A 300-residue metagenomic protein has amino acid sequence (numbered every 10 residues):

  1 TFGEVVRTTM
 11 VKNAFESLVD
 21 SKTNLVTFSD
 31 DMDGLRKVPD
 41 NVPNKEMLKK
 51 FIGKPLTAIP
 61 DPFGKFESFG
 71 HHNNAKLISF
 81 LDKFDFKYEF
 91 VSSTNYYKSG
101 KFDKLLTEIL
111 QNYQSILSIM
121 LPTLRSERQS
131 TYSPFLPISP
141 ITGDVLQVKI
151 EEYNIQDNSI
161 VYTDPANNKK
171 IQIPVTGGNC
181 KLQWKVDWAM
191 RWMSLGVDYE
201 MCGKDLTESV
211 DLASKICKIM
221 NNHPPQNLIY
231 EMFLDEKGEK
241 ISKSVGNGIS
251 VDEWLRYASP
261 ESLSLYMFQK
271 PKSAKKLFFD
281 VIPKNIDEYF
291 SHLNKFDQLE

Functional and structural regions predicted by a protein language model:
T1-E4, G70, C202-S209, R256: Aromatic-acidic/polar surface patches that form glycan- and anion
T1-L117, A213, M220: N-terminal Rossmann-like or analogous alpha/beta NTP/dinucleotide-binding catalytic cores that position adenine
T9-N13, K185-W188, S214-K215, L263-K272: Short, hydrophobic/amphipathic alpha-helical patches that form generic packing surfaces within helical domains
S29-D31, S115, V145, E261 (+1 more regions): Short loop/turn segments at secondary-structure transitions that flank enzyme active sites
L35-V38, L121-P122, K149-E151, Y266 (+1 more regions): Short, solvent-exposed loop/turn and secondary-structure capping segments
P39, E46-A58, V161-P165, P174-T176 (+1 more regions): Charged, glycine/proline-rich intrinsically disordered loops and linkers
D82, F86-V245, V251: Active-site cores that bind ATP or allylic diphosphates and position pyrophosphate for catalysis
D205, V210, E231-E300: Catalytic adenosine-cofactor/nucleotide-binding cores of aminoacyl-tRNA synthetases and other
